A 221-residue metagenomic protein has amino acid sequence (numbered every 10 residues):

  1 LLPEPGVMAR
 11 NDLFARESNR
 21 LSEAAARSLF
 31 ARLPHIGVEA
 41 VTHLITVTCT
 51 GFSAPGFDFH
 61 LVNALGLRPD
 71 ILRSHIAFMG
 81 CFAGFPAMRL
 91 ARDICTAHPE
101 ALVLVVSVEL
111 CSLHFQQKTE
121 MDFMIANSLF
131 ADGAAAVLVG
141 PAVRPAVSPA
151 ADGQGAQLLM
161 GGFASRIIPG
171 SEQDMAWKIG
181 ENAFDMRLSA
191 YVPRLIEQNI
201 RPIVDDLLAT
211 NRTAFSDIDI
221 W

Functional and structural regions predicted by a protein language model:
L1-E39, T46-C49, D58: Metal-dependent C-N hydrolase catalytic cores
L1-L13, L102, C111, Q117-Q198 (+1 more regions): Condensing-enzyme catalytic core mediating Claisen C-C bond formation in acyl metabolism
P5-G6, G37-H43, L65-A77, Q117-D122: Glycine/charged-rich beta-loop-alpha catalytic/anionic-binding loops adjacent to active sites
S22-L29, L61, M88-I94, V204: Buried hydrophobic packing segments
A25-V41, R201-D219: Phosphate/pyrophosphate-binding loops at sites that engage ATP/ADP/AMP, CoA/4′-phosphopantetheine, polyphosphate
S28-A31, A40, P69, T96 (+2 more regions): Cys-dependent condensing catalytic cores that perform Claisen condensation/acyl-transfer in fatty-acid/polyketide
E39-T46, L72-A77, E100-V108, L158-R166 (+1 more regions): Beta-strand segments within the central parallel beta-sheet cores of soluble alpha/beta enzyme folds
T48-A101, L113: Conserved catalytic cysteine-centered active-site region of acyl-thioester-dependent Claisen-condensing enzymes
